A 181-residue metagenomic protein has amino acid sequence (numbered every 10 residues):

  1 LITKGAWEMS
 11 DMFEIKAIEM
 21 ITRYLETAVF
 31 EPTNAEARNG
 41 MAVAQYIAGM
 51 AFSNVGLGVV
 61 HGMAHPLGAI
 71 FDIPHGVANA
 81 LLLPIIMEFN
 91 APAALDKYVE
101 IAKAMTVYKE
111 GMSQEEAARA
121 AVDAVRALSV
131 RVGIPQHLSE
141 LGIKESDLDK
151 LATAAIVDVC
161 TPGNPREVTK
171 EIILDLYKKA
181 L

Functional and structural regions predicted by a protein language model:
L1-V55, E171: Carboxylate- and glycine-rich phosphate/diphosphate-binding segment that chelates Mg2+/Mn2+
I2, A6-F13, T33, V55 (+6 more regions): Catalytic cores of large soluble enzymes that bind and process phosphate-bearing ligands
I15-E26, A42-Y46, V60, A64 (+7 more regions): Predominant activation on well-ordered alpha-helical scaffold segments within soluble catalytic domains
Y46-N79, D158-G163: Glycine-rich phosphate/pyrophosphate-binding beta-alpha loops
I70-D147: Gly/Pro-rich interdomain helix-loop hinge
K144-L181: Short, amphipathic C-terminal "tail helix"
